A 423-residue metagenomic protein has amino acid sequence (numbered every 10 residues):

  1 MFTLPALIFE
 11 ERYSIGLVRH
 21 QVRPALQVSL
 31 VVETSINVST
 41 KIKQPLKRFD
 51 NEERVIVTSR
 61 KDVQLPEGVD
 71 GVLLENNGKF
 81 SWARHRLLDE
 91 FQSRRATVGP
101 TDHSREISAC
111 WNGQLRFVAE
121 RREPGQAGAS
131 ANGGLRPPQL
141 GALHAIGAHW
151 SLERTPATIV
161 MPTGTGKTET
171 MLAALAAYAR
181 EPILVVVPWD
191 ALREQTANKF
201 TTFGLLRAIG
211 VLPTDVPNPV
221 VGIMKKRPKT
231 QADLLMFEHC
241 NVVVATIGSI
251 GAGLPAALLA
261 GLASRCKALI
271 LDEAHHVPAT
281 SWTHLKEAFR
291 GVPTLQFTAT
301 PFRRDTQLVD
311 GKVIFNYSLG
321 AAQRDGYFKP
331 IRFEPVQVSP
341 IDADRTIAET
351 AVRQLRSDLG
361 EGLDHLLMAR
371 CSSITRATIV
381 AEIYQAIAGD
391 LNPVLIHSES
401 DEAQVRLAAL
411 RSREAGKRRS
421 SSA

Functional and structural regions predicted by a protein language model:
F2-V160, E169-Y178, N198, L206 (+2 more regions): ATP-dependent helicase/translocase motor core
G166: Conserved glycine(s) of the Walker
T170-A173, A177-V211, S372-T375: Conserved Walker A/P-loop ATP-binding site and its immediately adjacent core in helicase/helicase-like ATPase domains
D190-V244: Conserved nucleic-acid-binding Ia/Ib motif block in the N-terminal RecA-like helicase ATPase lobe
K226-A268, H276-H284, A423: Conserved RecA-like ASCE ATPase "motif II neighborhood" in helicase/translocase motors
K267-A268, H275-I331: Post-DEXD/H (motif II) to motif III coupling segment of the RecA-like Helicase ATP-binding lobe
V313-L391: Conserved interdomain linker/interface between the two RecA-like ATPase lobes of SF2 helicase motors
N392-A423: Conserved helicase ATPase core of P-loop NTP-dependent helicases/translocases
